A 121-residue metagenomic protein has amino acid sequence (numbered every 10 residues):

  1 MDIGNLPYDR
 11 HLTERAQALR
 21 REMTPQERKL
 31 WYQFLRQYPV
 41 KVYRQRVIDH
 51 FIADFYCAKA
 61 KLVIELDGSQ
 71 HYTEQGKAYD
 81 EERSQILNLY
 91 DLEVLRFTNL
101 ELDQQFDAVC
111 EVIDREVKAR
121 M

Functional and structural regions predicted by a protein language model:
M1-M121: Nucleic-acid endo/exonuclease domains
